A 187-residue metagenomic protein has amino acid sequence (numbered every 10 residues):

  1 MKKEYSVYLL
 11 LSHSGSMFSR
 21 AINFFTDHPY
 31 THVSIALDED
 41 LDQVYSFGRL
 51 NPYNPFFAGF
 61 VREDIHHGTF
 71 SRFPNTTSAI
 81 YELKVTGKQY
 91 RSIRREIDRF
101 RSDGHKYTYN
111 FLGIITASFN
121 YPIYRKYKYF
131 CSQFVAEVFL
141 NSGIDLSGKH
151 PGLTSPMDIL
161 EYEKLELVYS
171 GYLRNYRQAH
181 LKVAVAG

Functional and structural regions predicted by a protein language model:
M1-G187: Cysteine-nucleophile amide-bond enzymes
